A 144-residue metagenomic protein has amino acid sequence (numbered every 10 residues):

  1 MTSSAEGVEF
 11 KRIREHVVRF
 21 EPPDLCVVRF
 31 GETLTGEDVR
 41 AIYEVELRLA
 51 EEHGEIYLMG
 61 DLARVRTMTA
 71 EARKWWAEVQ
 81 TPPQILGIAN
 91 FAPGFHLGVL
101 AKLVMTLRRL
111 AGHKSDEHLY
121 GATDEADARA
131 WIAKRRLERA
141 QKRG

Functional and structural regions predicted by a protein language model:
T2-G144: Amphipathic, Lys/Arg-enriched alpha-helical "gate/interface" segment within cytosolic domains that mediates
